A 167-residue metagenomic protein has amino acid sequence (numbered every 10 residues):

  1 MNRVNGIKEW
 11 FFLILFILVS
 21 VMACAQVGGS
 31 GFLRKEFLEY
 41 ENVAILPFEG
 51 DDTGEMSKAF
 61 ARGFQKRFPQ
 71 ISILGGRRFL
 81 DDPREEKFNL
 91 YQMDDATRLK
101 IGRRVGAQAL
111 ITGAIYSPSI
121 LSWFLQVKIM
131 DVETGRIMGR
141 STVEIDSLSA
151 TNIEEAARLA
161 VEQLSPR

Functional and structural regions predicted by a protein language model:
N2-F11: Bacterial N-terminal signal peptides that target proteins for export
F12-M22: Bacterial N-terminal signal peptides
C24-A44, G54-K58, R67, K100-R104 (+2 more regions): C-terminal/domain-edge helix-coil "capping" segments
N42, P47-A96: N-terminal segment of the mature soluble domain
G50-D52, F79-D81, Y116-I120, I145-D146: Solvent-exposed loop/turn segments at secondary-structure junctions within structured extracellular/periplasmic domains
Q108: Conserved acidic residues
